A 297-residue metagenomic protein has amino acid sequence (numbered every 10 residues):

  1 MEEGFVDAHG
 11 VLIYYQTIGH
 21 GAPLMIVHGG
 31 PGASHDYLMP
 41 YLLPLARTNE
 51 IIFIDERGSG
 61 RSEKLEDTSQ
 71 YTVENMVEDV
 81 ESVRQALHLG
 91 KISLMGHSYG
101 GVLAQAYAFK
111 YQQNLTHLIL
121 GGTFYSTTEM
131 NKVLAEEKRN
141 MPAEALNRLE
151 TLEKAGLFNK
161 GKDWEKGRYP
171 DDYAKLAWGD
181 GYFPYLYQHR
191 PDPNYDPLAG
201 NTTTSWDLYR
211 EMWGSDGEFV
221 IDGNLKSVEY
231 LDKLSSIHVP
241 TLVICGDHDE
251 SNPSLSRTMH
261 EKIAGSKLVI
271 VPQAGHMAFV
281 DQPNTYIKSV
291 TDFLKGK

Functional and structural regions predicted by a protein language model:
V11-K64, S69: Conserved HGGG/HGGXW glycine-rich cap/lid loop of the alpha/beta-hydrolase fold
E56-Y99: Active-site loop/oxyanion-hole signature of alpha/beta-hydrolase fold enzymes
G90-V133: Conserved hydrolase catalytic core segment
I119-W164: Flexible "cap/lid" loop of the alpha/beta hydrolase fold
Q188, G200-E229: Hydrophobic, aromatic-rich cap/lid helix
I237, V243-C245: Short beta-strand/loop motif that positions the catalytic acidic residue of the alpha/beta-hydrolase fold
E250-L255: Conserved alpha/beta-hydrolase "acid-adjacent" motif
S266-K297: Catalytic active-site module of serine/aspartate enzymes centered on a nucleophile-bearing elbow/loop
